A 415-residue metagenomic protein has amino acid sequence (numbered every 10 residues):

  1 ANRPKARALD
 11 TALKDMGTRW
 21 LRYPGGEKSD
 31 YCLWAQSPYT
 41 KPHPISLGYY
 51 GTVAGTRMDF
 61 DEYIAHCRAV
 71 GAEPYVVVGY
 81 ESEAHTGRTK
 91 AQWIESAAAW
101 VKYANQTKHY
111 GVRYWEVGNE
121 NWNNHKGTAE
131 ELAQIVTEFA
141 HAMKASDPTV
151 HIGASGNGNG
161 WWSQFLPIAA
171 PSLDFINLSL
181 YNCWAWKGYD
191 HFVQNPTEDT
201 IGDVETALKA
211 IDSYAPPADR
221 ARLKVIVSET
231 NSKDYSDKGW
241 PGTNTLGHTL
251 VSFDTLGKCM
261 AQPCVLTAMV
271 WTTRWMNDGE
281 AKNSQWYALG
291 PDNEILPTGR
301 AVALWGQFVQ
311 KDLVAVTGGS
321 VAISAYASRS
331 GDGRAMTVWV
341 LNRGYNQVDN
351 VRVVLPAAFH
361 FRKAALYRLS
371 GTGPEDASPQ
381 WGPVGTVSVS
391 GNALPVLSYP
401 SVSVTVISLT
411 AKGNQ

Functional and structural regions predicted by a protein language model:
A1, K28-C32, E83-T86, W122-N124 (+7 more regions): Flexible loop/turn segments at secondary-structure boundaries
A1-D174: N-terminal catalytic cores of secreted or lumenal carbohydrate-active enzymes
M16, D59-P74, T107-Y110, F139-T149 (+4 more regions): A structural motif corresponding to the C-terminal end of an alpha-helix and its immediate exit/capping segment
G17, C67, W100, W115 (+9 more regions): Conserved, mostly hydrophobic/aromatic
A97, T128-T255, Q262-C264: Noncatalytic carbohydrate-binding groove/subsite architecture in carbohydrate-active enzymes
V227-A335: Aromatic/acidic polysaccharide-binding cleft in carbohydrate-active enzymes
V321-H360, L366, V402-S408: Carbohydrate-binding surface patches
A357-S401: Acidic, Ser/Thr/Pro-rich beta/coil linker or hinge segments at domain junctions
